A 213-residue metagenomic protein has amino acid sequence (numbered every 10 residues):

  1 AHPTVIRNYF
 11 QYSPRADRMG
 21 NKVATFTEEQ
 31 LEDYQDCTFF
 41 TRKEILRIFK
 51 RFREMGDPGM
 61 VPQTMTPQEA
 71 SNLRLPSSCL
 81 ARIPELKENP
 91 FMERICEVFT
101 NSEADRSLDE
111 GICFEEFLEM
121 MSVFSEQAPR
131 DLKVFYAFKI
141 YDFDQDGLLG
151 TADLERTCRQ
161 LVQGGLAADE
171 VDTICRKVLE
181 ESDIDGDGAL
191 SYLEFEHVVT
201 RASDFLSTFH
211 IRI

Functional and structural regions predicted by a protein language model:
A1-F10, E196, R201-I213: C-terminal helix/juxtamembrane-tail motif
F10-N101: Eukaryote-specific detector of the first structured module of a protein
M55, S102-D105, K139-F143, E180-S182: Calcium-binding motifs, dominated by EF-hand helix-loop-helix domains
T64-K87, C113-S125, L149-L166, Y192-S203: Amphipathic regulatory helices of Ca2+-sensor modules
S78-A81, E85-A104, L108-M120, F124 (+1 more regions): Short basic alpha-helical hairpin corresponding to helix-turn-helix/winged-helix-like nucleic-acid-binding
M92-C96, F138, V171-E180: Short, well-structured alpha-helical segments
E126-Y141, Q145-G150: Internal, well-ordered interaction modules that form the hydrophobic cores of assembly/scaffold domains in eukaryotic
D146, D185-D187: Acidic carboxylate motifs that coordinate Ca2+ or other divalent cations, activating on Asp/Glu
